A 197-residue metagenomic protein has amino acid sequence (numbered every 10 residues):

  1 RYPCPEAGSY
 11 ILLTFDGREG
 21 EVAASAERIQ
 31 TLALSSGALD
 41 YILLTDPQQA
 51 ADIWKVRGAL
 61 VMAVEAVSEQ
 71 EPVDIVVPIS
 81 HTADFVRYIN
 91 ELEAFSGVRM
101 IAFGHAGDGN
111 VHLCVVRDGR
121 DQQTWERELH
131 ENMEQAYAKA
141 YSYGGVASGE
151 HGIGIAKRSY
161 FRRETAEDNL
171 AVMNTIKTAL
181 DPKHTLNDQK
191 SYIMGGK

Functional and structural regions predicted by a protein language model:
R1-K197: Noncatalytic alpha-helical scaffold of FAD-dependent oxidoreductases
